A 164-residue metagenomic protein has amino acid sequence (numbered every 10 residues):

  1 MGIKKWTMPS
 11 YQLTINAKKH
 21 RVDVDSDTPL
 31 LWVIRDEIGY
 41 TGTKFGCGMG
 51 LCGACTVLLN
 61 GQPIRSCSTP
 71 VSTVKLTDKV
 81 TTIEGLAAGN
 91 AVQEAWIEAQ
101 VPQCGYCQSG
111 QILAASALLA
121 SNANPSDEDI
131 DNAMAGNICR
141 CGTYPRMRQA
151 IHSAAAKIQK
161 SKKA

Functional and structural regions predicted by a protein language model:
G2-A164: Signature of N-terminal electron-transfer/Fe-S-associated modules in redox systems
